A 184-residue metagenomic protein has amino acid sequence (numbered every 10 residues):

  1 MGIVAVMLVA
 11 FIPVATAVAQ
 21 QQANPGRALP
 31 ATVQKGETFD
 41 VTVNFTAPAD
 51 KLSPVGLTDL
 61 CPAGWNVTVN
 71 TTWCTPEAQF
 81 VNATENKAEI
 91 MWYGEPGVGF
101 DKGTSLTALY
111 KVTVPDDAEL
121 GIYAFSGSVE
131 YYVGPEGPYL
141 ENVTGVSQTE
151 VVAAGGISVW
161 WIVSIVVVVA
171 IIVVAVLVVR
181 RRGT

Functional and structural regions predicted by a protein language model:
M1-Q20: Hydrophobic secretory-pathway targeting helix
A17-V33: Low-complexity, acidic Ser/Thr/Pro/Gly-rich terminal tails and inter-domain linkers that flank the onset of structured
A31-S53: Short beta-strand elements of extracellular/lumenal beta-sandwich folds
L52-P96: A surface/secretory-pathway sequence property marking extracellular, secreted, or lumenal proteins enriched
Y93-L120: Low-complexity, intrinsically disordered segments enriched in Ser/Thr together with acidic residues
K111-G145: Serine/threonine-enriched low-complexity regions used as flexible
A153-I165: Juxtamembrane/start-of-transmembrane alpha-helix segments at the extracytoplasmic/lumenal side of membrane anchors
I171-T184: C-terminal membrane-anchoring or membrane-association module
